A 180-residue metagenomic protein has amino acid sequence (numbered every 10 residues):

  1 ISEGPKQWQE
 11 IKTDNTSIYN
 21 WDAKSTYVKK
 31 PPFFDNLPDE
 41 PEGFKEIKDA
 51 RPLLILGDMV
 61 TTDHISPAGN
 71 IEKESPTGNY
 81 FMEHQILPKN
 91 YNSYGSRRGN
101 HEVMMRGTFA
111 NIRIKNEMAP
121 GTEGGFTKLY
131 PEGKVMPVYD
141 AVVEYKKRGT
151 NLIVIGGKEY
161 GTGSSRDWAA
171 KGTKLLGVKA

Functional and structural regions predicted by a protein language model:
I1-A180: Fe-S-dependent hydro-lyases/dehydratases of central metabolism
